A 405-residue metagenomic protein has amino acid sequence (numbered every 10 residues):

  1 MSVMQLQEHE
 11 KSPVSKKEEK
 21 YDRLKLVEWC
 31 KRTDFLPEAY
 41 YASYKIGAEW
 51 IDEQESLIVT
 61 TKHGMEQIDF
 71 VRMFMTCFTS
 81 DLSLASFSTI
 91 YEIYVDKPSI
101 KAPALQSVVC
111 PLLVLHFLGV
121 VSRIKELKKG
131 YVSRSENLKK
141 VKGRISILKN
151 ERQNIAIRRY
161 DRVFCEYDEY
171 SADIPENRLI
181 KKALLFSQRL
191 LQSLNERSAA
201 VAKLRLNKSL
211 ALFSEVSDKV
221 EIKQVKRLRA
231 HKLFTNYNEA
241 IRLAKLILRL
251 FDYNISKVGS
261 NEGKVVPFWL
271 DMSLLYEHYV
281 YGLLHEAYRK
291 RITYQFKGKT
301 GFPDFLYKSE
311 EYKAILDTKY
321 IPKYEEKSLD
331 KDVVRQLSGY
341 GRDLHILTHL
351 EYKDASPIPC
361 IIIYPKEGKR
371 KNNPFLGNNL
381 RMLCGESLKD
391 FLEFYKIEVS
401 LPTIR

Functional and structural regions predicted by a protein language model:
M1-T33, K257-R405: Catalytic core segments in nucleotide and nucleic-acid processing enzymes
M1-V258: Residue(s) in the substrate-gating loop at a strand-loop-helix junction that position the organic substrate next
